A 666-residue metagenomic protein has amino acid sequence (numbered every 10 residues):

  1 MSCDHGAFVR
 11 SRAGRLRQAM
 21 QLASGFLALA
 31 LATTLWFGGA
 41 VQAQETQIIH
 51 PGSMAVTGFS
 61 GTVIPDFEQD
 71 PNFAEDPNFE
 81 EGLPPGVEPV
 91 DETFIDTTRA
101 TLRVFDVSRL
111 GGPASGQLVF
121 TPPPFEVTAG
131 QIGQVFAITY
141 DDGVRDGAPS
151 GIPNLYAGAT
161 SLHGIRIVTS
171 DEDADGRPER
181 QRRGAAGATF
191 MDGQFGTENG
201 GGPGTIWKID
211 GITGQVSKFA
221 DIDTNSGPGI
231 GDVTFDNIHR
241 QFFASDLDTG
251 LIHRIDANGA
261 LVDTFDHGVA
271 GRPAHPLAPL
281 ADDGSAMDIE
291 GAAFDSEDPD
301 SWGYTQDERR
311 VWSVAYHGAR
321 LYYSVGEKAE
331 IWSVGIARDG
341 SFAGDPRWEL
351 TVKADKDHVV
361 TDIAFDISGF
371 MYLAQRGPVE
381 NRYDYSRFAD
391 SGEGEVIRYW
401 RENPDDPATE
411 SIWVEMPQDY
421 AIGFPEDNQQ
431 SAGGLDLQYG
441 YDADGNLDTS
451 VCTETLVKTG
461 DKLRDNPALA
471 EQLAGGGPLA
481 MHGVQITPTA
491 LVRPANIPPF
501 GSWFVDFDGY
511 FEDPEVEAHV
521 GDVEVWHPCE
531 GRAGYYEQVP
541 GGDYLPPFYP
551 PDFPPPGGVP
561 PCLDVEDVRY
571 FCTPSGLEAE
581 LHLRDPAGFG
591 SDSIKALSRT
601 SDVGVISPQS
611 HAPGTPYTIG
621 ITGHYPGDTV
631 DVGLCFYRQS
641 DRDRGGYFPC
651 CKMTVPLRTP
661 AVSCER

Functional and structural regions predicted by a protein language model:
M1-Q21: N-terminal secretory signal peptides that target proteins for export/translocation
A23-W36: Bacterial N-terminal signal peptides
A43-L563, L577: Sequence/structural signature of beta-propeller domains
R569-G576: Short, solvent-exposed loop/linker segments at the N-terminal edge of repeated beta-sheet extracellular domains
F589-G604: Change to "...patches in solvent-exposed regions of secreted, membrane-anchored, or virion-exposed structural
T615-I619: Short strand-edge motifs at loop-to-beta-strand transitions and within beta-strands of extracellular beta-rich domains
G620-V630: Surface-exposed, short loops/turns at beta-strand junctions within beta-sandwich domains
Q639-S663: Edge beta-strands of extracellular beta-sandwich domains
